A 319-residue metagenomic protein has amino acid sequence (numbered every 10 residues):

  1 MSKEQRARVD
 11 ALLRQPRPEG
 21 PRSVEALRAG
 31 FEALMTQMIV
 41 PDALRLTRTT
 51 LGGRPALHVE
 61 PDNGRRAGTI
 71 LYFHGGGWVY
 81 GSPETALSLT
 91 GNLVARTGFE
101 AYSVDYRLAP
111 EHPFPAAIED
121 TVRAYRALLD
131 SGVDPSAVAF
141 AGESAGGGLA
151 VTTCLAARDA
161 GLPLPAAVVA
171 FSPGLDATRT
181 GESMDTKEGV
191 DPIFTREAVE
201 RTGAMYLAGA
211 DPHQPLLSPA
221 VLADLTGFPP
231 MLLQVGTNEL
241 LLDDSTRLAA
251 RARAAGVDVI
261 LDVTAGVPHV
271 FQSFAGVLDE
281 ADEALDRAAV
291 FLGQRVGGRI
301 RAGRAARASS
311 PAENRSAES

Functional and structural regions predicted by a protein language model:
M1-G64, G293, G297-S319: A glycine/proline-hinged amphipathic helix-loop "lid/cap" segment that gates access to hydrophobic ligand pockets
A67-G76: Short beta-strand element of the alpha/beta-hydrolase
E84-Y102: Short amphipathic alpha-helix adjacent to the substrate-entry channel of hydrolases
H112-S131, A288: Alpha/beta-hydrolase active-site loop
V133-S144: Alpha/beta-hydrolase fold nucleophile elbow
G142-C154: Glycine-rich nucleophile elbow surrounding the catalytic serine of serine-hydrolase chemistry
L155-H213: Hydrolase active-site cap/lid region
L233-V235: Short beta-strand/loop motif that positions the catalytic acidic residue of the alpha/beta-hydrolase fold
